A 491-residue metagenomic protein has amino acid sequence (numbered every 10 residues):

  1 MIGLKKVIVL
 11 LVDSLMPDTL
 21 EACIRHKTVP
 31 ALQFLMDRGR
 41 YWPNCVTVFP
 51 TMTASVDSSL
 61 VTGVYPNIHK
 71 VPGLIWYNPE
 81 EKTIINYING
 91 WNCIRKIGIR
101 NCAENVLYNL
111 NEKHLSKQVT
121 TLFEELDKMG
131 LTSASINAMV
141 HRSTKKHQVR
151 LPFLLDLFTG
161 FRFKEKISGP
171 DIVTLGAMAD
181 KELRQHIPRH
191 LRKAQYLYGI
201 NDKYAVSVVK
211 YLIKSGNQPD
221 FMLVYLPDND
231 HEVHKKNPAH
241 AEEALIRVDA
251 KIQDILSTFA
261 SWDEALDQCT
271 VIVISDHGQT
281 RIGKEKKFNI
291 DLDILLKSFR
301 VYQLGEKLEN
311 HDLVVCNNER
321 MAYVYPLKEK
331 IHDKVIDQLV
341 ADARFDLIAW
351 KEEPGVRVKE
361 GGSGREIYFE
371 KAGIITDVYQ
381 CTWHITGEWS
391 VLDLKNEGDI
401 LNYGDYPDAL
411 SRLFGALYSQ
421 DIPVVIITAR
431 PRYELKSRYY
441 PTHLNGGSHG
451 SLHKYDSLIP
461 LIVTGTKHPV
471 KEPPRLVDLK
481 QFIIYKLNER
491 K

Functional and structural regions predicted by a protein language model:
G3-I8: Extreme N-terminal starter segment of soluble prokaryotic enzymes
L11, P43-C45, T132-A138, F221-Y225 (+3 more regions): A structural signal for short, well-ordered beta-strand segments and their strand-loop junctions that often border
E21-I75, A134: Short, structured active-site-proximal loop/turn typified by the sulfatase FGly-forming signature C/S-X-P-X-R
C23-K27, V149-L154, N237-E242, K284-L295 (+1 more regions): Short secondary-structure boundary/capping segments
V64-K235, T376-C381, I385-Y403, I422 (+2 more regions): His/Asp/Glu-rich, glycine-adjacent segments that coordinate divalent cations and/or stabilize oxyanion chemistry on
L115, L197-V206, N237, A241-D249 (+1 more regions): Phosphate/oxyanion-binding active-site loops and adjacent basic polyanion-contact surfaces
V119, E309-V470, L476, K480: Active-site neighborhoods of enzymes that stabilize oxyanions during catalysis
R247-D291, I483: Metal-dependent active-site segment of extracytoplasmic phospho-/sulfohydrolases and closely related
